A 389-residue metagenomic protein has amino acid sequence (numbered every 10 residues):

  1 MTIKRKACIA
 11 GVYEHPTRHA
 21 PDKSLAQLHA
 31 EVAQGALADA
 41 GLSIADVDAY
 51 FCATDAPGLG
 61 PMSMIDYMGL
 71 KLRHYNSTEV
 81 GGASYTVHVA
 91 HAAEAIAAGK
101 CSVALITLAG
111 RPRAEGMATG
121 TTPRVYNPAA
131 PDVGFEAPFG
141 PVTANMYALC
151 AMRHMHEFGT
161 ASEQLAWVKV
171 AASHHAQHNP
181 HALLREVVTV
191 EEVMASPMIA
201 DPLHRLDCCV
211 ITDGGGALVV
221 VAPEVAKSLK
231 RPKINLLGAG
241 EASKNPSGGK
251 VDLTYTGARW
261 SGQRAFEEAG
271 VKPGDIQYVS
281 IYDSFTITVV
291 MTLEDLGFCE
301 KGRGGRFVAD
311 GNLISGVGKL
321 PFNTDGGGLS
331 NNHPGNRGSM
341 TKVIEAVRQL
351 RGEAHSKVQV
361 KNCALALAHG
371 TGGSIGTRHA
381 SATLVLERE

Functional and structural regions predicted by a protein language model:
M1-A26, V133, W167, M198-W260 (+7 more regions): Condensing-enzyme catalytic core mediating Claisen C-C bond formation in acyl metabolism
M1-A83, H91, A95, C150 (+6 more regions): Conserved active-site "lid/cap" helical segment
I3-R5, A53-M146, L184-V210, A239-K244 (+2 more regions): Conserved catalytic cysteine-centered active-site region of acyl-thioester-dependent Claisen-condensing enzymes
I44-A53, H74-N76, A104-A109, E163-V170 (+5 more regions): Beta-strand segments within the central parallel beta-sheet cores of soluble alpha/beta enzyme folds
A56-Y67, G248-D252, D283-R306, L313 (+3 more regions): Short glycine/threonine-rich loop-to-helix capping motif typified by GTGT followed within a few residues by an Asp-Pro
V80-G110, A144-H178, L218-E224, H333-A354: Active-site-proximal alpha-helical scaffold in enzymes
V133-F139, T160-Q164, P180, R303-F307: Molybdopterin (Moco) oxidoreductase catalytic core of the xanthine/aldehyde oxidoreductase family
Y255, R259, Q263-T286, D295-F298 (+1 more regions): Extended C-terminal subregions enriched in glycine
